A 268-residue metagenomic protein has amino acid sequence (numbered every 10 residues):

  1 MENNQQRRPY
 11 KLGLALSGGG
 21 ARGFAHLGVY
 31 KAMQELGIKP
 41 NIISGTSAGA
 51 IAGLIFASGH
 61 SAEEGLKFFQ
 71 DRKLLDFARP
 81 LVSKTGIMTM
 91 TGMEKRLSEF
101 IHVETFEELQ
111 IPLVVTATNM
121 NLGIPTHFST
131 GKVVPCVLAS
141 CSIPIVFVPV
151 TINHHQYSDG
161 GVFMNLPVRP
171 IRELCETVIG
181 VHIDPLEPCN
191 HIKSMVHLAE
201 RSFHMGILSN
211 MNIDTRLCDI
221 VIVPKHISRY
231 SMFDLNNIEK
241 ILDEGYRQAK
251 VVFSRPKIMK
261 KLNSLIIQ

Functional and structural regions predicted by a protein language model:
M1-T46, L54-Q268: Patatin-like phospholipase
